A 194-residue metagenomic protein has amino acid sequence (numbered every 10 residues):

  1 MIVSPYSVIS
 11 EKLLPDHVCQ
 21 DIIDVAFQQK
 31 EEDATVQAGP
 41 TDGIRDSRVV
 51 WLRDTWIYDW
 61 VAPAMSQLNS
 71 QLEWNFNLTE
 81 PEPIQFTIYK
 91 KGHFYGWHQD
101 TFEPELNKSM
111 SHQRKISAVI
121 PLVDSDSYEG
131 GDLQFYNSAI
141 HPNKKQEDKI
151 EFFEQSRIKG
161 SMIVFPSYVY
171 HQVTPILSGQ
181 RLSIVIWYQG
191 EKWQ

Functional and structural regions predicted by a protein language model:
M1-V164, Y168-Q194: Fe(II)/2-oxoglutarate oxygenase catalytic core
